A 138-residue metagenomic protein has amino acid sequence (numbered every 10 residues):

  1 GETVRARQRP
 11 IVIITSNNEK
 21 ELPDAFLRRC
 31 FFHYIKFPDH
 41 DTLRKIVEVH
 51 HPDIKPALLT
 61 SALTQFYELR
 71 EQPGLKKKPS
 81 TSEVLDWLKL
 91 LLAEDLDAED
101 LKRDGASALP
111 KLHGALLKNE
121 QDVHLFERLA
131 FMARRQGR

Functional and structural regions predicted by a protein language model:
G1-R138: C-terminal regulatory/interaction module of P-loop NTP-utilizing enzymes
